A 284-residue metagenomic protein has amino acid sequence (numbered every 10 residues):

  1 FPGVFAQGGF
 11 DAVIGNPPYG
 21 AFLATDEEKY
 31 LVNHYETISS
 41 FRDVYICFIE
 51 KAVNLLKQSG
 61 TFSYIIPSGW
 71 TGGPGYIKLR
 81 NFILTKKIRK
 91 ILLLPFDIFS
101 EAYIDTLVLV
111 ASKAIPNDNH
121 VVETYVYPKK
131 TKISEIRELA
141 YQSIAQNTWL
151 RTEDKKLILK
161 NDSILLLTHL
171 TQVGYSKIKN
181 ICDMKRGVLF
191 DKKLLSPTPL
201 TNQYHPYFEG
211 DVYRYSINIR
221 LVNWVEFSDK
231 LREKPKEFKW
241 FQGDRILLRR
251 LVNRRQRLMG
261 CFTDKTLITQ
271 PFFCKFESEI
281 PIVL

Functional and structural regions predicted by a protein language model:
G3-S196, I268-F272, P281: Signature of N6-adenine DNA methyltransferases within the class I
A21, I46, V53-L56, S163-L284: Polybasic, glycine- and aromatic-enriched phosphate-binding surface used to engage nucleic acids
